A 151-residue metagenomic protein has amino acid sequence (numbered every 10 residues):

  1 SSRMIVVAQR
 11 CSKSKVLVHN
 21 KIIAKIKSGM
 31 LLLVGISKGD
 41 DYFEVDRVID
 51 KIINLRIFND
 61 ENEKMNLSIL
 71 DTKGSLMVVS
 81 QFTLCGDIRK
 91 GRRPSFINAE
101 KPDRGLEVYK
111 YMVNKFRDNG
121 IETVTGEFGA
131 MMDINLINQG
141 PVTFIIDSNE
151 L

Functional and structural regions predicted by a protein language model:
R3-G91, E107-L151: N-terminal, polar/charged subdomain of small-to-medium soluble alpha/beta proteins
K90-K101: A charged helix-plus-loop insertion that forms the helical arch/lid used to bind and gate nucleic-acid substrates
R104: Conserved acidic
